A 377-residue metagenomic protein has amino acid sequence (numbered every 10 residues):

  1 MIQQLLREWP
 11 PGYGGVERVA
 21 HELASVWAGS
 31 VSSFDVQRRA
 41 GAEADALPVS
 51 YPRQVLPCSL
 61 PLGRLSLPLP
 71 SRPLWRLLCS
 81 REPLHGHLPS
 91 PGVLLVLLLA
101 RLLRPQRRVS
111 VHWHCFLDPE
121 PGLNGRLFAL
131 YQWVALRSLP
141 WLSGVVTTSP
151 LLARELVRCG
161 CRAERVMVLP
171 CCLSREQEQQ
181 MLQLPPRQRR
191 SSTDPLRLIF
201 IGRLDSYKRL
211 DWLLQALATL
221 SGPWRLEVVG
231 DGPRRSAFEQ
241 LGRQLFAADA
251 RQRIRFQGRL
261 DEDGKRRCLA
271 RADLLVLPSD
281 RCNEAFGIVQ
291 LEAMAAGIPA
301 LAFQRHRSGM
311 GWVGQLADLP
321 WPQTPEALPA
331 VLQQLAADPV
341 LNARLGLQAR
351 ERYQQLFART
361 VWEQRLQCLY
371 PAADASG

Functional and structural regions predicted by a protein language model:
Q3, R189-K208, L214-A218, E227: Conserved donor-binding/catalytic core segment of Leloir-type glycosyltransferases
Q4-S66, G232: N-terminal strand-loop element at the rim of the active site of nucleotide-sugar-dependent glycosyltransferases
P70-S71, P83-Q106, S110-D118: An aromatic- and histidine-rich active-site surface loop
R108-S110, D118-W141, R175: Nucleotide-sugar donor phosphate/pyrophosphate-binding loop at the beta->alpha transition of glycosyltransferases
L151, C171-C172: Carbohydrate-associated surface elements
E239-D263: Nucleotide-activated donor-binding/catalytic signature segment of Leloir-type glycosyltransferases, i.e., the conserved
A295, P299-Q304: Short hydrophobic beta-strand element within catalytic cores of glycosyltransferases and related nucleotide-activated
G314-E326, Q333-V340: Conserved acidic donor-binding segment of nucleotide-sugar-dependent glycosyltransferases
